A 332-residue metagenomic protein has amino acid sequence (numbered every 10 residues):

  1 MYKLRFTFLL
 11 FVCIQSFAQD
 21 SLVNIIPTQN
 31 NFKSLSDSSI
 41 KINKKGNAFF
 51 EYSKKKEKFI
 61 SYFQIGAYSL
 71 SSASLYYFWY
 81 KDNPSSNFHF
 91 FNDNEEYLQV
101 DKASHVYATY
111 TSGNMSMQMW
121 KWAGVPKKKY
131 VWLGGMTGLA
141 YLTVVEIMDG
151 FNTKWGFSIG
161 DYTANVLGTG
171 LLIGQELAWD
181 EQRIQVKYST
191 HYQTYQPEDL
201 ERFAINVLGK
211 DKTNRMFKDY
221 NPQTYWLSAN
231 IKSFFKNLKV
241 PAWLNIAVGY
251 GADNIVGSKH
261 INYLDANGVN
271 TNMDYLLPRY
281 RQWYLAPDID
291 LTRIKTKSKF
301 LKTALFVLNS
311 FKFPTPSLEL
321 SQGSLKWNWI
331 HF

Functional and structural regions predicted by a protein language model:
M1-L22: Bacterial Sec-dependent N-terminal signal peptides
S16-K102, V106-G113, M117-V125, K239 (+2 more regions): N-terminal targeting leaders of membrane proteins
A67-S72, Y130-G150, V166-T169: Small-polar-interrupted transmembrane alpha-helices in polytopic inner-membrane proteins
H105-S112, D149-E176, Y284: Alpha-helical transmembrane segments that form the membrane-embedded catalytic/substrate-binding core of multi-pass
T137, Y141, I184-V186, A242-V248 (+1 more regions): Transmembrane beta-strands of outer-membrane beta-barrel proteins
G170-L171, Y225-I231, L285-L291, L325-W327: Residues on the lipid-exposed face of transmembrane beta-strands in outer-membrane beta-barrel proteins
T190-T194, Y250-V256, L291-R293: Transmembrane beta-strands of outer-membrane beta-barrel pores
D219-Y225, A242, R279-L285: Residues that define the transmembrane beta-barrel architecture of outer-membrane proteins
